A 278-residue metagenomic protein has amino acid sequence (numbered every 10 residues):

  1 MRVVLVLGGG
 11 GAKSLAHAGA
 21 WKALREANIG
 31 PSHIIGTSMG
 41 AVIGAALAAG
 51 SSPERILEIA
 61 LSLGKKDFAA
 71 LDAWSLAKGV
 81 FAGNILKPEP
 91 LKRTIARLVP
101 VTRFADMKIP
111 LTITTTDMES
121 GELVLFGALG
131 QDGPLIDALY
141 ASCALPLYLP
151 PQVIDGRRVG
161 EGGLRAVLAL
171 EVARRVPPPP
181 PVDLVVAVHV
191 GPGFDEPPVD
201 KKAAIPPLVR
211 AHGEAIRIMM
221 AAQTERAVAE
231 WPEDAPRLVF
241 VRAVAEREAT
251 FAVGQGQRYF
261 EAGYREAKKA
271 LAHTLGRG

Functional and structural regions predicted by a protein language model:
M1-T37, A45-G278: Patatin-like phospholipase
